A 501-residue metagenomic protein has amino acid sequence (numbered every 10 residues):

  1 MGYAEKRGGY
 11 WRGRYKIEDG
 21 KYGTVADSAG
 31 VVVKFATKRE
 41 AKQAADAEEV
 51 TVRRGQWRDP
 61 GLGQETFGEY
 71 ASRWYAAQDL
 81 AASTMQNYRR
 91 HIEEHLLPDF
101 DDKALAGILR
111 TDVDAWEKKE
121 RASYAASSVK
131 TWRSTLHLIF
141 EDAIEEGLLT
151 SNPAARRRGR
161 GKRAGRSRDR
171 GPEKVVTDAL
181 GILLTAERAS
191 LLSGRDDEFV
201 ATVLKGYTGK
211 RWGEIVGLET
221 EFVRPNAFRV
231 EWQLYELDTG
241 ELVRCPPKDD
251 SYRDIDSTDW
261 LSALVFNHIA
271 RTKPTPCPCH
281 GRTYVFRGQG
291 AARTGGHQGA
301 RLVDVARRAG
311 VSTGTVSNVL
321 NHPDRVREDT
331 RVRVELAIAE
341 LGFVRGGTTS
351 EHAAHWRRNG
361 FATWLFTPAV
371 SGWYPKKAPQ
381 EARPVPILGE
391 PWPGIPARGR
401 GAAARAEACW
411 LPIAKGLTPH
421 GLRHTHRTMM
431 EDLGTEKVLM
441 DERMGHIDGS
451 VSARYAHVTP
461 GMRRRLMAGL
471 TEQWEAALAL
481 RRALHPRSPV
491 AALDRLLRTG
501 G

Functional and structural regions predicted by a protein language model:
Y3, K34-K38, R73-P153, S193-G194 (+3 more regions): N-terminal core-binding DNA-recognition domain of tyrosine site-specific recombinases/integrases
R7-R12, I17-T111, A115, R271-V285 (+7 more regions): N-terminal DNA-binding module of tyrosine recombinases/phage integrases
R12-R14, R156-R163, L184-T185, G217-R271 (+3 more regions): Conserved tyrosine-mediated DNA breakage-rejoining catalytic core shared by Y-recombinases
K130-S134, L149-L218, S251-Y252, C277-T283 (+1 more regions): Basic, Lys/Arg- and aromatic-enriched nucleic-acid-binding interface segment
E187-E198, T208, T272-Y284, G288-Q298 (+3 more regions): Short, basic (Lys/Arg/His-rich) helix/loop patches that form interaction surfaces in the mid-to-C-terminal regions
E221-A227, K415-G416, T435-R454, A479 (+1 more regions): Short, polar N-cap/turn motifs at the start of nucleic acid-interacting alpha helices
L237-L261, P274, R307, A339 (+5 more regions): C-terminal secondary-structure termini that scaffold catalytic or DNA-interacting sites
H297-T349: N-terminal helix-turn-helix DNA-binding module of bacterial transcription factors
